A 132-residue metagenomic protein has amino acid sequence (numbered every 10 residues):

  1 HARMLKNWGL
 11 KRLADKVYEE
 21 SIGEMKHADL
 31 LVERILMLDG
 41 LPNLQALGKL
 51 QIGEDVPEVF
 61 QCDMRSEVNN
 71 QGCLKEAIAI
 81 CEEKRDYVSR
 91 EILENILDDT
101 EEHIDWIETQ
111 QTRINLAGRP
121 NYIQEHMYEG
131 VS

Functional and structural regions predicted by a protein language model:
H1-S132: Iron-associated oxidoreductase/ferritin-like identity signal
